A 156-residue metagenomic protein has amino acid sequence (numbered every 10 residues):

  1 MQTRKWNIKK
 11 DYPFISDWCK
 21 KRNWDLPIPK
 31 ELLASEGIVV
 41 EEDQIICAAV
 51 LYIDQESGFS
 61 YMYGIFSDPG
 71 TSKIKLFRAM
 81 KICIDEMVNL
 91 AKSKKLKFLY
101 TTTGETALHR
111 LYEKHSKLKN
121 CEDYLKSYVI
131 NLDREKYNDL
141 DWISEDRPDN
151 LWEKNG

Functional and structural regions predicted by a protein language model:
M1-C19, L132-I143: Short N-terminal secondary-structure initiator segments
T3-R4, L26-P27, K117-D123: Short secondary-structure junctions
K5-N7, Y12-S67: A conserved beta-strand-loop-helix scaffold within acyl/acetyltransferase catalytic domains
N23, G37, K94-K95, D146: Short, flexible coil/linker elements and helix-boundary hinge sites characteristic of intrinsically disordered
Q55, K92, Y100-G156: Terminal substrate-recognition subdomain of acyl/acetyltransferases
S60-S116, E122-D123: Acyl-donor binding region in acyl/amide transferases
